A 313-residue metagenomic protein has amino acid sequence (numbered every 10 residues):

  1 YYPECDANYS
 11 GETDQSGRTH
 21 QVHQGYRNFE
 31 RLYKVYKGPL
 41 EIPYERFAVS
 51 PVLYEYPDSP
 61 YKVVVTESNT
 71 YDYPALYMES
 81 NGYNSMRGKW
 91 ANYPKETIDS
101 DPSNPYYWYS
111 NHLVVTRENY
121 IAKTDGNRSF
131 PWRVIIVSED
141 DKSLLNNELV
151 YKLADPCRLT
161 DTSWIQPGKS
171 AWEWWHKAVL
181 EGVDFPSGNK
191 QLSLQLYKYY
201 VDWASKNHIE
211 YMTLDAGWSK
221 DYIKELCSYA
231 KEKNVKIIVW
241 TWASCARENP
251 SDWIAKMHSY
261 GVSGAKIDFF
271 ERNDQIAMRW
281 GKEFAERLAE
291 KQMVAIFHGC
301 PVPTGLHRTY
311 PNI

Functional and structural regions predicted by a protein language model:
Y1-L153: N-terminal accessory beta-strand-rich subdomains and adjacent acidic, glycine-rich linkers that precede catalytic cores
D6, Y71, D140, K177 (+2 more regions): Residues that cap or initiate secondary-structure elements
G17-H20, K169, V235, M293: A structural micro-motif
T19, W172-W175, W218, W240-W242: Tryptophan-centered motif/residue detector
Y54, V65, W132-I136, A171-E173 (+5 more regions): Generic structural hydrophobic/aromatic packing signal, biased to beta-strands
T116, T160-D161, T213, S219-K220: Intrinsically disordered, low-complexity acidic regions
I121-N207, Y211: An acidic-aromatic substrate-binding cleft motif
A216-I313: Aromatic- and carboxylate-enriched substrate-binding clefts and catalytic-loop regions of carbohydrate-active enzymes
